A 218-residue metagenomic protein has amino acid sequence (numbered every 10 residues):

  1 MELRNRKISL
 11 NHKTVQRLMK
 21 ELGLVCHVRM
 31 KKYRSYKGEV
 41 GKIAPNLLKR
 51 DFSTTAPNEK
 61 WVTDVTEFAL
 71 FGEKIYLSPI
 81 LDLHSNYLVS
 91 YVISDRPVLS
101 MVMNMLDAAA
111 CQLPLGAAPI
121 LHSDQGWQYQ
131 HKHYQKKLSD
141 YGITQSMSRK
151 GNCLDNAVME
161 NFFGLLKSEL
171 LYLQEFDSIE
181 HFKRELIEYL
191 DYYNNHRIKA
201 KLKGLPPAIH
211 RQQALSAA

Functional and structural regions predicted by a protein language model:
M1-A56, N152, A208-L215: Basic, flexible linker segments flanking DNA-binding modules in nucleic acid-interacting mobile-element proteins
K7-I8, S53, L70-F71, Q125 (+2 more regions): Conserved, non-catalytic sequence blocks in retroelement Pol enzymes and Pol-derived host proteins
V15, M19, L48, D64 (+11 more regions): Mobile genetic element proteins and their domesticated derivatives, centered on retroelements and DNA transposons
V28-R34, L121-Q125, S139-V158, Q174-S178: RNase H-like polynucleotidyl transferase catalytic core
T54-V89, D95-R96: An active-site-proximal beta-strand-loop segment
E73, V92-L115: Active-site beta-loop-alpha junctions of metal-dependent nucleic acid enzymes, especially the RNase H-like/DDE
L115-Q130, R149, L205-P206: Acidic/histidine-rich, metal-coordinating catalytic segments
K132, S139-I143, L165-A218: C-terminal domain-tail junction helix/linker
